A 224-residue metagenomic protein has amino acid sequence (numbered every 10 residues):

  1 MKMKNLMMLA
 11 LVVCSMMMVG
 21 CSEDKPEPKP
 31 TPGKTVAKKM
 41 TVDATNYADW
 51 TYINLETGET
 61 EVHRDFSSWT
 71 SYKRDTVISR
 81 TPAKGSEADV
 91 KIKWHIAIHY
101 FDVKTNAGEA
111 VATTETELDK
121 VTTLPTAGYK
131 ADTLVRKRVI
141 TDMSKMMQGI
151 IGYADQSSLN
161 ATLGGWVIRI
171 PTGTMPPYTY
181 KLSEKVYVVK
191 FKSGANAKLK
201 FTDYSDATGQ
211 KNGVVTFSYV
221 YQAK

Functional and structural regions predicted by a protein language model:
M1-M3: N-terminal secretory signal peptides that target proteins for export/translocation
N5-M7, S22-P26: Intrinsic disorder/low-complexity signal
L6-S15: Sec-dependent N-terminal signal peptides
M17-G20: C-terminal motif of bacterial Sec signal peptides marking the signal peptidase cleavage site
D24-K224: Surface-exposed, beta-sheet-biased, low-hydrophobicity segments with strongly acidic/polar composition
